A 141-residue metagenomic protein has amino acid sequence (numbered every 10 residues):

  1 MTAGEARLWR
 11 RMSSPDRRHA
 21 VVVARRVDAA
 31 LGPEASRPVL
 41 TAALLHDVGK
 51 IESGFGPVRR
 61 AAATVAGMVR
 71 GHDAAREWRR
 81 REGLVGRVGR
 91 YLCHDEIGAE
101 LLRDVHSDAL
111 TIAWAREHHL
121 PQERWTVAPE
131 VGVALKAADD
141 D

Functional and structural regions predicted by a protein language model:
A3-D141: Divalent metal-dependent catalytic cores for phosphoryl transfer on phosphate-bearing substrates
